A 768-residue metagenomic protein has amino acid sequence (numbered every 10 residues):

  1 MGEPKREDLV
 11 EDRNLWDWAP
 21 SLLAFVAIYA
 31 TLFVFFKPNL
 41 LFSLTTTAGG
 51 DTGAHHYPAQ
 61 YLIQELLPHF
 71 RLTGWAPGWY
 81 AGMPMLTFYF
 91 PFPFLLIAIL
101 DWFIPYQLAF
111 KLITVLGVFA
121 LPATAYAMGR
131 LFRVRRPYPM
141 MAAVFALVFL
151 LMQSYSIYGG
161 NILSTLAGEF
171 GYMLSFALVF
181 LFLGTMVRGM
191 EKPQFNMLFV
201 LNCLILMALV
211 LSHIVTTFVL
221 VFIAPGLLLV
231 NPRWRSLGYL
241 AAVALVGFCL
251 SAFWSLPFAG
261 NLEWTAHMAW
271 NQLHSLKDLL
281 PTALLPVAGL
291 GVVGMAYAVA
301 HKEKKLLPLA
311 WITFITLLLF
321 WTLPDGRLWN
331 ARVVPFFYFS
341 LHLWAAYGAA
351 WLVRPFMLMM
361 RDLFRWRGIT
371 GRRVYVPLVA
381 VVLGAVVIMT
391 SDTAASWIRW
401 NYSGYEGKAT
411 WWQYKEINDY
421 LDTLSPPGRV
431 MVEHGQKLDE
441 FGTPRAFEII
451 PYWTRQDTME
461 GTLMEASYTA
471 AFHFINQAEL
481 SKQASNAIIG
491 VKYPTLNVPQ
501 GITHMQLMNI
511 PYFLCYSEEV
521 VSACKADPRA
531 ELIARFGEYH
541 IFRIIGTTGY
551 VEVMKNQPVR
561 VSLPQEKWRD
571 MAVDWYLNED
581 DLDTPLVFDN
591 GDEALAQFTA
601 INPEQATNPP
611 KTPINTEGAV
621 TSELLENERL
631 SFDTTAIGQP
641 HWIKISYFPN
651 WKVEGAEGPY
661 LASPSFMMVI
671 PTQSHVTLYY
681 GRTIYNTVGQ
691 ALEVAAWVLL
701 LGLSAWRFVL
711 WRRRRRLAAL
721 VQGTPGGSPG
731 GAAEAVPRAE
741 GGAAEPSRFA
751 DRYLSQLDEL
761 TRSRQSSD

Functional and structural regions predicted by a protein language model:
M1-N39, R373-V382, V698-D768: Start-transfer (signal-anchor) and selected internal transmembrane alpha helices of multi-pass inner/ER membrane
L9-D12, D592-G723, G727, F749 (+4 more regions): Active-site-proximal, structured, solvent-exposed surfaces of multi-pass membrane proteins that position macromolecular
Y29-F180, G184-T185, A208-F218, Y402-A409 (+2 more regions): Active-site lumenal/periplasmic loops and adjacent helix-entry segments of GT-C-fold, multi-pass membrane
G171-V179, V215, F253-P257, Q272-W311 (+2 more regions): Alpha-helical transmembrane segments at the extracellular/periplasmic loop-to-helix junctions of multi-pass membrane
L174-S175, V179-L198, L229, A298: Membrane-interface transmembrane helices that cradle and orient dolichyl/undecaprenyl
T185-M207, S236-L245: Short hydrophobic alpha-helices at membrane interfaces in multi-pass membrane enzymes
L206, I315-T316, G384-K408, D419-Q506 (+2 more regions): Extracytoplasmic/lumenal acceptor-recognition loop(s) of multi-pass membrane glycoenzymes
V219-L245, L358-R361, R365: Perimembrane helix-loop-helix junctions
